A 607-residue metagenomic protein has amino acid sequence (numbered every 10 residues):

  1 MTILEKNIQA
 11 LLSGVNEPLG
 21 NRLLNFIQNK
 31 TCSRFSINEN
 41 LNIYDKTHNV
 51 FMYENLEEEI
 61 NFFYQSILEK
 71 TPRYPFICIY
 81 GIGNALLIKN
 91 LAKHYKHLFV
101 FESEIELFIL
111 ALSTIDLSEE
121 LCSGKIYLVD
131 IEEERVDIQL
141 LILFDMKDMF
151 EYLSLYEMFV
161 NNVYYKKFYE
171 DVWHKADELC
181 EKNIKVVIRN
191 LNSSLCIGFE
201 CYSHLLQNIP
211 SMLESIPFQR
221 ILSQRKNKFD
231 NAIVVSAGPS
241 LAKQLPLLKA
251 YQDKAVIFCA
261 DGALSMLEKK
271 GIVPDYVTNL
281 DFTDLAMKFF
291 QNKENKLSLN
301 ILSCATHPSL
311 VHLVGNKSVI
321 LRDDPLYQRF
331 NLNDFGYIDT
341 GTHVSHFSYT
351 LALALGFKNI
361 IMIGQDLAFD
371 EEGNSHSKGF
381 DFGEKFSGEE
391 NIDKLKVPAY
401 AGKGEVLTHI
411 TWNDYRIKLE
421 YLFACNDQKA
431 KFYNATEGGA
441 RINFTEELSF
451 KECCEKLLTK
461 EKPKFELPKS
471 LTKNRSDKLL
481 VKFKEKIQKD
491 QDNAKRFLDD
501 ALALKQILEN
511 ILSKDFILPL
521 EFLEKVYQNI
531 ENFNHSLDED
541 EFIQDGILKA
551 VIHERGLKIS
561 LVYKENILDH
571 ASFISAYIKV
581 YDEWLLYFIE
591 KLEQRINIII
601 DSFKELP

Functional and structural regions predicted by a protein language model:
M1-A232, P239-A255, S265-M266, L285-F290 (+2 more regions): N-terminal donor/sugar-recognition subdomains of glycan-related enzymes, prototypically the membrane-proximal stem
P72-I77, D230-V234, P274-D275, L326-Y337 (+1 more regions): Short, basic, glycine/proline-bearing loop/turn elements
F76-G81, A232-S236, I257-C259, T278 (+3 more regions): Structural motif
K93, S265-I272, L351-N359: Alpha-helix C-terminal capping segments
V100-I105, T278-D281, L302: Conserved acidic E/D residue at the C-terminus of a beta-strand in Rossmann-like folds
L112-S113, P246, K269-I272, N279 (+6 more regions): Short acidic, glycine/serine/threonine-rich loops at helix termini
P308-L367: Active-site/ligand-binding-proximal alpha/beta "capping" segment
N374-S377, D381-L422: Phosphate-binding loop/pocket of nucleotide- and phosphate-handling active sites
